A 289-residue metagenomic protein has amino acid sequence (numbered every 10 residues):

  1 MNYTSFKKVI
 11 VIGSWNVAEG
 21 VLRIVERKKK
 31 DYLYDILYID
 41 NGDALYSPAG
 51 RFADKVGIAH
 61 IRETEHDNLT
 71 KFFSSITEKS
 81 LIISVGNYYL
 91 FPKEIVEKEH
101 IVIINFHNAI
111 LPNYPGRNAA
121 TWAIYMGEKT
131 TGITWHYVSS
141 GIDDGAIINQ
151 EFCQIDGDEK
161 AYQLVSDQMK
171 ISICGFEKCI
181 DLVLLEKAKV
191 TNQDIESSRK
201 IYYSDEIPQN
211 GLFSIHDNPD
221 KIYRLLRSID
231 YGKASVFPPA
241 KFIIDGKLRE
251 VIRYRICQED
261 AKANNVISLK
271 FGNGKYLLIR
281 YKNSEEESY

Functional and structural regions predicted by a protein language model:
M1-V236, Q258-A263, I267-L278, N283-S288: One-carbon transfer enzymes
P239-I252: Short, structured protein-protein interaction patches enriched in aromatics and acidic/basic residues, typified by
E250-D260: Short, intrinsically disordered, low-complexity segments enriched in Ser/Thr and Pro
